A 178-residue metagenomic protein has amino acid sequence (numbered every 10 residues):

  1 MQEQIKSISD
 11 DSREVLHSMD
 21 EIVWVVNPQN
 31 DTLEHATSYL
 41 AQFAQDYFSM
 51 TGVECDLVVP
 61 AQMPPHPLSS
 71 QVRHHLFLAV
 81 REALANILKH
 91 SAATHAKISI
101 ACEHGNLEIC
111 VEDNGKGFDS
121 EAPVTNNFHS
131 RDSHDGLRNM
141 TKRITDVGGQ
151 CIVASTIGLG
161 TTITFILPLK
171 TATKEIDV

Functional and structural regions predicted by a protein language model:
M1-V178: Coiled-coil dimerization/phosphotransfer module
